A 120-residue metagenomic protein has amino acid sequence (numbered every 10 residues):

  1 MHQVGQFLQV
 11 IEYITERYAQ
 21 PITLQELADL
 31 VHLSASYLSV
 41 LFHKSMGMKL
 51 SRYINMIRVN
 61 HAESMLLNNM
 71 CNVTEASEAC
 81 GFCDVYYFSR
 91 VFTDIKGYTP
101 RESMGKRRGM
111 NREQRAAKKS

Functional and structural regions predicted by a protein language model:
M1, A35-S36, V40: Linker/hinge segments immediately adjacent to helix-turn-helix/homeobox DNA-binding domains
V4: AAA+ ATPase active-site-proximal loops
L8, E12, E16, P21-Q25 (+2 more regions): Terminal helix-turn-helix DNA-binding modules in bacterial transcription factors
V31, C80-G81, F92: Core residues of bacterial helix-turn-helix
S34-A35, C83-D84: Short coil turns linking two alpha-helices in DNA-binding domains
L38, F42, Y87-F88, F92: Short hydrophobic/aromatic patch on the recognition helix
